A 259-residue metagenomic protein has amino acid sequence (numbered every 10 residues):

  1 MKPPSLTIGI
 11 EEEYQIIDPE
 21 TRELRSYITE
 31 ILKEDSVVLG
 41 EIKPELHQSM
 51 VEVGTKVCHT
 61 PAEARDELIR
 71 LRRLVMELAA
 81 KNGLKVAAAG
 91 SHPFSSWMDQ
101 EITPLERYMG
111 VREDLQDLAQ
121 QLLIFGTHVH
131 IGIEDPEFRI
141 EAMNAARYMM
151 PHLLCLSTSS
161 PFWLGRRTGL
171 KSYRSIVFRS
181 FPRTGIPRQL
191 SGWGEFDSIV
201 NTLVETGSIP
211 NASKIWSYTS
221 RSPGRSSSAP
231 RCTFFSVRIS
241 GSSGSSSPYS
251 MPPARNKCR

Functional and structural regions predicted by a protein language model:
M1-F125, C232, A254-R259: Terminal catalytic/cofactor-binding subdomain
I10, H47, F125, K214 (+2 more regions): A generic structural signal for well-ordered coil/turn residues at beta-strand boundaries that shape enzyme active-site
I17, K56, G132, F235-V237 (+1 more regions): Structured loops at beta-to-helix junctions and adjacent beta-edge loops in soluble globular domains
C58-P61, G132, P136: Short strand->helix junction
P104, I133-S240: Loop-rich catalytic cores of soluble enzymes, especially ATP-dependent carboxylate-amine ligases and other
V129: An acidic/histidine-cluster motif and surrounding catalytic segment that typifies divalent-metal-assisted enzyme active
V237-R259: Internal helical hairpin/lid segments
